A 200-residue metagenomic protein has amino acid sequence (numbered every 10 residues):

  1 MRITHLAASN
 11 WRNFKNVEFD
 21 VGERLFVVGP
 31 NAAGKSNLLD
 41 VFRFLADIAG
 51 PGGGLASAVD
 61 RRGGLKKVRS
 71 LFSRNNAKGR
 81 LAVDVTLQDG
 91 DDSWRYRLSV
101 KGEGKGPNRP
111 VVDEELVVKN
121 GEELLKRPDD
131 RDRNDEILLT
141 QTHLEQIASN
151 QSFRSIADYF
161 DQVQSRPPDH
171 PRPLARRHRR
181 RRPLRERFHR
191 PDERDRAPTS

Functional and structural regions predicted by a protein language model:
M1-K15: N-terminal pre-Walker A segment at the start of P-loop NTPase domains
T4, V17, L81-V85, Y96 (+1 more regions): Hydrophobic residues positioned within well-ordered beta-strands of beta-sheet architectures
N16-G22: Phosphate-binding P-loop
V27: Hydrophobic anchor at the beta1->P-loop junction of P-loop NTPases
N31: The conserved Walker
K35: Conserved lysine of the Walker
D40-K105: Conserved P-loop NTP-binding catalytic core
G90-S200: Electropositive, glycine-dotted interaction segments that contact anionic polymers or phosphate-rich ligands
